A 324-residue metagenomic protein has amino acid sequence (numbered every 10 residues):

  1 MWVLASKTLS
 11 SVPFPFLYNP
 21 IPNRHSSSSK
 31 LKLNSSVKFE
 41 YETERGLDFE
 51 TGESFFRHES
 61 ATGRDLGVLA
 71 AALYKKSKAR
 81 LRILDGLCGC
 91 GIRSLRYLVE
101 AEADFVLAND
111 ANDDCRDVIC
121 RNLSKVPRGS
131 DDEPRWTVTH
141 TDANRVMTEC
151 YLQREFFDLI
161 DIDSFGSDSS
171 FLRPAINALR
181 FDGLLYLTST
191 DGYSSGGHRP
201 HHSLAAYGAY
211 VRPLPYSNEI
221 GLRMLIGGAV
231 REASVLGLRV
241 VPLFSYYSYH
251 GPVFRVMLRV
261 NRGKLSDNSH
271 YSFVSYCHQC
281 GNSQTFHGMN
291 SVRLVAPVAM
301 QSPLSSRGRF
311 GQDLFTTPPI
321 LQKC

Functional and structural regions predicted by a protein language model:
W2-C324: SAM-dependent transferase fold signal centered on methyltransferase-like domains, encompassing both Class I
